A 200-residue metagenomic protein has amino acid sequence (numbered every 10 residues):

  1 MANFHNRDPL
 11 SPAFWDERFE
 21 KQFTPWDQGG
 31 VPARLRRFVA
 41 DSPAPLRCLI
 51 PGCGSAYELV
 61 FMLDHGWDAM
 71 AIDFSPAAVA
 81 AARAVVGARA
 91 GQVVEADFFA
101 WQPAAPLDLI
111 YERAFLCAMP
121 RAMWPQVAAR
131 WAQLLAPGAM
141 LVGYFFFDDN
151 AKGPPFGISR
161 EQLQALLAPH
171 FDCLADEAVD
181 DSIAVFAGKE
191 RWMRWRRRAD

Functional and structural regions predicted by a protein language model:
M1-I50, G54-A105, M119-D200: Class I (Rossmann-like) S-adenosyl-L-methionine-dependent methyltransferase catalytic domain, capturing the SAM-binding
D108: Conserved acidic residues
Y111: A conserved beta-strand element that flanks and buttresses the S-adenosyl-L-methionine
A114-A118: Short catalytic micro-motifs in class I SAM-dependent methyltransferases
